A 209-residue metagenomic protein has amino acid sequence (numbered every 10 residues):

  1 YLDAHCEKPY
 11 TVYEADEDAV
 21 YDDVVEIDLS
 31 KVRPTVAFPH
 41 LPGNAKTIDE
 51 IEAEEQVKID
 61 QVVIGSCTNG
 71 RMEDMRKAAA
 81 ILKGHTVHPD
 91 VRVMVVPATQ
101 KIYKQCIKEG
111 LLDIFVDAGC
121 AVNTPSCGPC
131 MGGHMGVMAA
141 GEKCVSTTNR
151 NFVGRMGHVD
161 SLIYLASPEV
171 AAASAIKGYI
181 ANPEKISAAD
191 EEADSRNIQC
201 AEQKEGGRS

Functional and structural regions predicted by a protein language model:
Y1-S209: Fe-S-dependent hydro-lyases/dehydratases of central metabolism
